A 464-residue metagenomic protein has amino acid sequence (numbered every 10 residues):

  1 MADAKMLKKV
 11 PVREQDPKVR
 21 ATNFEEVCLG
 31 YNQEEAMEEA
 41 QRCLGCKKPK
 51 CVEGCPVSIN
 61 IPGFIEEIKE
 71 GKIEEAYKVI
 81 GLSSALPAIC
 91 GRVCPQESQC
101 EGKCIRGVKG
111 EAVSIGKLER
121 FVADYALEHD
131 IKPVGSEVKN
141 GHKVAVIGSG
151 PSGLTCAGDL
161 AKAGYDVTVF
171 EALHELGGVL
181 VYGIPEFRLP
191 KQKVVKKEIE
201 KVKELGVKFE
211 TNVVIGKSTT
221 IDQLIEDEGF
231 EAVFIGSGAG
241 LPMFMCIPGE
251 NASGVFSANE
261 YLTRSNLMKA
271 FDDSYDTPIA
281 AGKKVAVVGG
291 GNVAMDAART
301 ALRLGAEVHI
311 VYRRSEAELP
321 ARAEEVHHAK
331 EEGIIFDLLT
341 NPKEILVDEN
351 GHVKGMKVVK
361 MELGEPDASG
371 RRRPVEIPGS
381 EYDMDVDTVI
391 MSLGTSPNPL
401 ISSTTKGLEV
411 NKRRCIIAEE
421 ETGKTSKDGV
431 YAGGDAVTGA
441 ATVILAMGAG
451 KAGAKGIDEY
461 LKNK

Functional and structural regions predicted by a protein language model:
R20-E38, I59-R92, K109-E137, S265-N266: Ferredoxin-type iron-sulfur electron-transfer modules in oxidoreductases and energy-metabolism complexes
Q41-N60, A85-V108: Local cysteine-cluster metal-coordination motifs and their immediate loop/turn environment, predominantly Fe-S cluster
E75, V138, K143-I147, I199-I247 (+4 more regions): Feature captures the FAD/FMN-dependent oxidoreductase FAD-binding
V122-V138, V195-K217, P242-L304, N411-E421 (+1 more regions): Glycine-rich dinucleotide-binding loop and its adjacent helix/turn
H142-T168, A294-L302: N-terminal Rossmann-like FAD-binding beta1-loop-alpha1 element of flavoenzymes
D166-V169, L173-E204, F209-E210, A298-E344: Rossmann-like dinucleotide-binding cores of NAD(P)H-dependent redox enzymes
N251-G282, P366-A440: FAD-site-proximal beta/loop scaffold in flavoenzymes
A297, A436-N463: A conserved FAD-binding loop/helix module that cradles the flavin
